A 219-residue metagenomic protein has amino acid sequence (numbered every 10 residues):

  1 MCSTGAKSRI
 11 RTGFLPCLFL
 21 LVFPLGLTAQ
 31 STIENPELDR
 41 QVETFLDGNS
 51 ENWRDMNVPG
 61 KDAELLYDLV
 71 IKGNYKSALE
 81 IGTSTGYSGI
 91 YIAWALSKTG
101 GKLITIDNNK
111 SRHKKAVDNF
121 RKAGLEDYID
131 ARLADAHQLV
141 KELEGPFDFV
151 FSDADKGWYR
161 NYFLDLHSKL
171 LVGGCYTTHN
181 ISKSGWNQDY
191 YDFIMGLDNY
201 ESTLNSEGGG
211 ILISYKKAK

Functional and structural regions predicted by a protein language model:
C2-F19, G26-F151, K156-K219: A short alpha-helical cap/connector motif
